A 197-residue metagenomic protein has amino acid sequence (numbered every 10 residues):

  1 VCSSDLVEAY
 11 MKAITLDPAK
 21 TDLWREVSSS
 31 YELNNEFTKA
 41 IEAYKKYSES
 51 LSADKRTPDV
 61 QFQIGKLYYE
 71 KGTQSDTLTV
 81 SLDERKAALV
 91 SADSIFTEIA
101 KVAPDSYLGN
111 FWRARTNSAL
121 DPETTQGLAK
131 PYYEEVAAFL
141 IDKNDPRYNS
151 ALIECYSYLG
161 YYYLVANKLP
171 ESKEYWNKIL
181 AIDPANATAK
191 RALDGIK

Functional and structural regions predicted by a protein language model:
V1-S3: Short, small-residue-biased leader/transition segments that mark boundaries at the very start of proteins
K12-A13, K46-S50, I99, V136 (+1 more regions): Canonical positions in the second alpha-helix
P18, S52-K55, P104-D105, I141 (+1 more regions): Short coil turns that delineate tetratricopeptide repeat
D22, R56-D59, K66, L108 (+3 more regions): Start-of-helix register in tetratricopeptide repeats
E26, V60-Q63, W112, A151 (+2 more regions): Canonical tetratricopeptide repeat
S29-E32, K66, E70-T73, R115-S118 (+2 more regions): Residue-level recognition of tetratricopeptide repeat
N34, K71, K86, L120-E123 (+1 more regions): Structural motif corresponding to the intra-repeat A-B loop/turn of tetratricopeptide repeats
